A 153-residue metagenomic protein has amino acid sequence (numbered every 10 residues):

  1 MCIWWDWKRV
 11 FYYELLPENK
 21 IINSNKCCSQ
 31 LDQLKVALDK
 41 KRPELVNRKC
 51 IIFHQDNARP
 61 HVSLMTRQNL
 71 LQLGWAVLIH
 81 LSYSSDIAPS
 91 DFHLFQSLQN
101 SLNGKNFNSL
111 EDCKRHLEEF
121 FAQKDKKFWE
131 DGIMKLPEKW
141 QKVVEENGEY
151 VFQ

Functional and structural regions predicted by a protein language model:
M1-Q153: Surface/interface recognition patches
